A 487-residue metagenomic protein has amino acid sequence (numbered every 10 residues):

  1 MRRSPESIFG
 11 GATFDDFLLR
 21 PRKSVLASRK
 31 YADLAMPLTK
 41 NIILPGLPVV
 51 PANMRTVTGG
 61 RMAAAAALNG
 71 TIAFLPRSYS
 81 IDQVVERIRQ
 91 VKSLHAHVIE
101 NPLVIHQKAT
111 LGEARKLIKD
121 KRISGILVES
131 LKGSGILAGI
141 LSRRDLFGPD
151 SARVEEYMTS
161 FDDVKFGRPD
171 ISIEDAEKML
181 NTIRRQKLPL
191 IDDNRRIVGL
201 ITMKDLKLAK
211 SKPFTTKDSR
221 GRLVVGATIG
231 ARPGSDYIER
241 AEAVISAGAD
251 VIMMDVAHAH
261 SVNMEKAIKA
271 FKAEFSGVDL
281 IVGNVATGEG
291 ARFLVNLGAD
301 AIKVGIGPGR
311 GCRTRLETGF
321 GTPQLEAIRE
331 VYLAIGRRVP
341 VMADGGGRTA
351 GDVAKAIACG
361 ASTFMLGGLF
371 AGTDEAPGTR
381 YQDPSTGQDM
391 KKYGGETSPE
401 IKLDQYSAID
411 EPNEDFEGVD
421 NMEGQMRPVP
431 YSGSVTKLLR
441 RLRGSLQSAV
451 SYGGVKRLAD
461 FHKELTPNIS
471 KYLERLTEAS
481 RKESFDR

Functional and structural regions predicted by a protein language model:
M1-R22, I105, G167-R168, D175-K178 (+4 more regions): Alpha/beta catalytic cores of nucleotide-metabolism and tRNA/nucleoside-modifying enzymes
D15, V49-A52, T71-L75, N101-L103 (+7 more regions): Hydrophobic faces of well-ordered beta-strands that scaffold small-molecule active sites in alpha/beta enzyme cores
S28-M54, Q83-K121, V128-K132, L137-I140 (+5 more regions): Bateman/CBS regulatory modules and CBS-like beta-alpha motifs in cytosolic regions of diverse proteins
M54, S78, R143, D193 (+7 more regions): Active-site beta-loop-alpha junctions enriched in small/polar residues
R61-A65, D236-V244, A286-V304, G347-S362: Catalytic cores of alpha/beta
L68-Q83, A249-S261, D300-T318, G347-Y381: Glycine-rich phosphate-binding active-site loops on the catalytic face of alpha/beta enzymes
L75-S80, I123, I136-S151, R185 (+3 more regions): Short beta->alpha transition motifs characteristic of CBS
Y79-R89, I136, V198-T216, G234-I238 (+4 more regions): Active-site-adjacent beta->alpha loops and helix N-cap segments on the catalytic face of soluble alpha/beta enzymes
